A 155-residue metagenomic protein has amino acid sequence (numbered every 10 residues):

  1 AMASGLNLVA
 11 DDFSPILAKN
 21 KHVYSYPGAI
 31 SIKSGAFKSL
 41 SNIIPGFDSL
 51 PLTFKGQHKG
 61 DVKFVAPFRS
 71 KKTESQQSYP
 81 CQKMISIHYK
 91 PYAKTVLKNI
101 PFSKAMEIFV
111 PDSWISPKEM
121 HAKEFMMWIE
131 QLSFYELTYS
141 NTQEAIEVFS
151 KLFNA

Functional and structural regions predicted by a protein language model:
A3-A155: Glycine-rich, often acidic-flanked micro-motifs that create phosphate/phosphodiester-binding or positioning elements
